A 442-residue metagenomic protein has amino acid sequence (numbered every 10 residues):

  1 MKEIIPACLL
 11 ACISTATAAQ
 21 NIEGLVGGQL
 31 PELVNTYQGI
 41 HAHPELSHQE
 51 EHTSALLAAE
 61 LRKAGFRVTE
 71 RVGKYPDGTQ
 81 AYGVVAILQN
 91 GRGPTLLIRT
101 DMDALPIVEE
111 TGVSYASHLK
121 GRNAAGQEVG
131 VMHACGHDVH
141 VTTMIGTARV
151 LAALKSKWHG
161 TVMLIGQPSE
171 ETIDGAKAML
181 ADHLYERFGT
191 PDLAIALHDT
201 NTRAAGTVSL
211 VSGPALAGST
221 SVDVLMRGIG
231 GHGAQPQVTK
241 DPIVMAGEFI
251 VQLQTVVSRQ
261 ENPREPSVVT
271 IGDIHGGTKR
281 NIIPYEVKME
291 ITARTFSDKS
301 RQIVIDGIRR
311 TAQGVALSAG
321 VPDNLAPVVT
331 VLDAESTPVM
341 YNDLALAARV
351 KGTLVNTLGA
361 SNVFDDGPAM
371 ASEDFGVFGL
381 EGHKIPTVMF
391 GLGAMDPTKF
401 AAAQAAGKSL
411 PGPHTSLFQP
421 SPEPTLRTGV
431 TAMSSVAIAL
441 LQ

Functional and structural regions predicted by a protein language model:
M1-A7: Sec-dependent signal peptide recognition, specifically the positively charged N-region followed immediately by
I13-A16: N-terminal signal peptide c-region/cleavage motif recognized by signal peptidases
Q20-H133, T142-H159: Acidic/His- and Gly-rich active-site-bordering loop/insert found across diverse amide/peptide-bond hydrolases
L33-H43, G228, T330-L332, L358: Acidic/histidine-rich, surface-exposed loop or edge segments in extracytoplasmic proteins
I40, L61, A86, I98 (+9 more regions): Divalent metal-coordination and catalytic microenvironments
G83-V85, K120-M132, D138-V139, V150 (+2 more regions): Histidine/acidic-residue-rich, glycine-tolerant segments that coordinate divalent metal ions
G247-Q442: Metal-dependent amide/peptide-bond hydrolase catalytic core, centered on the "pita-bread" metallohydrolase fold
